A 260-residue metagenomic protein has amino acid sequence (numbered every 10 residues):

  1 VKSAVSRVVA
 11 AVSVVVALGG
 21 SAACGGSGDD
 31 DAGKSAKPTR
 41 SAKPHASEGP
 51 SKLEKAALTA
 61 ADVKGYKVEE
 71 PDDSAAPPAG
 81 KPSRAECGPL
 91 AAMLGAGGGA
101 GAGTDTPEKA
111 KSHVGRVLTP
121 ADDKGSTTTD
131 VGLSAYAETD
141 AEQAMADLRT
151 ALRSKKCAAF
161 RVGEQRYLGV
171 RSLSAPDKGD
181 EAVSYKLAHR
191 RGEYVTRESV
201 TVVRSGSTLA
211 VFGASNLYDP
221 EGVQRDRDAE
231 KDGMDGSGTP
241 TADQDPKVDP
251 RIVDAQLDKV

Functional and structural regions predicted by a protein language model:
V1-V12: Bacterial N-terminal signal peptides that target proteins for export
A11, L18-A56, P78-S112, E221-K247 (+1 more regions): N-terminal low-complexity, Pro/Thr-rich disordered segments that flank secretion/membrane-targeting signals
A11-G19, Y66, P71, A255-Q256: Compositionally biased, intrinsically disordered low-complexity segments
S51, K55, K67-S205, R251-I252: A small/polar (G/S/T-enriched), proline-flanked helix-loop surface module common in exported/cell-envelope proteins
G169-V260: A short, solvent-exposed beta-edge/loop patch
